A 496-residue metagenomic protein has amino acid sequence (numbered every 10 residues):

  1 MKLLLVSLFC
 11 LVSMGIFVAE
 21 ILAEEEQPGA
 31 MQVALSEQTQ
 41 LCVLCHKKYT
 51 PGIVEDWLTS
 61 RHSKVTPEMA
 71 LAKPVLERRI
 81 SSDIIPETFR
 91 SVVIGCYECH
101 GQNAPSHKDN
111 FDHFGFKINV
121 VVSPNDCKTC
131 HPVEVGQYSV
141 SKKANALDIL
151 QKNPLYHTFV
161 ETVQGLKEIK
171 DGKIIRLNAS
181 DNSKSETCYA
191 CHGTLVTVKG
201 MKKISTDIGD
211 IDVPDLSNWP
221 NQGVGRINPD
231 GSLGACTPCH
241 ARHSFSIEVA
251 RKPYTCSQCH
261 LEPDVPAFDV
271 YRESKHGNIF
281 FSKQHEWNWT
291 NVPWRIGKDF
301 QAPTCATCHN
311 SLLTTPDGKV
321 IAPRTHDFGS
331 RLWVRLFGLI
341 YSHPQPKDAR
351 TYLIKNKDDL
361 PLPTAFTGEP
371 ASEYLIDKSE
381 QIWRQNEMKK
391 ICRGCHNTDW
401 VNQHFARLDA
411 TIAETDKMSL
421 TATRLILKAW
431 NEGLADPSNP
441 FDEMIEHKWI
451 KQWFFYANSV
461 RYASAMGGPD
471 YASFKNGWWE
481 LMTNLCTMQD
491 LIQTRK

Functional and structural regions predicted by a protein language model:
M1-L4: Positively charged n-region of N-terminal signal peptides that target proteins for export
V6-I16: Bacterial N-terminal signal peptides
E20-N125, T129-R251, V265-D299, V320-R384 (+1 more regions): Sequence context of c-type cytochrome heme-c attachment sites
H62, Y254-T255, F454: Glycine-rich, phosphate-binding/catalytic loops in enzymes
A190, P238, T255-Q258, T304-T307 (+1 more regions): Structured core elements
G297-L312: C-terminal amphipathic alpha-helical segment
L312-K496: Long, charged, low-complexity terminal extensions
